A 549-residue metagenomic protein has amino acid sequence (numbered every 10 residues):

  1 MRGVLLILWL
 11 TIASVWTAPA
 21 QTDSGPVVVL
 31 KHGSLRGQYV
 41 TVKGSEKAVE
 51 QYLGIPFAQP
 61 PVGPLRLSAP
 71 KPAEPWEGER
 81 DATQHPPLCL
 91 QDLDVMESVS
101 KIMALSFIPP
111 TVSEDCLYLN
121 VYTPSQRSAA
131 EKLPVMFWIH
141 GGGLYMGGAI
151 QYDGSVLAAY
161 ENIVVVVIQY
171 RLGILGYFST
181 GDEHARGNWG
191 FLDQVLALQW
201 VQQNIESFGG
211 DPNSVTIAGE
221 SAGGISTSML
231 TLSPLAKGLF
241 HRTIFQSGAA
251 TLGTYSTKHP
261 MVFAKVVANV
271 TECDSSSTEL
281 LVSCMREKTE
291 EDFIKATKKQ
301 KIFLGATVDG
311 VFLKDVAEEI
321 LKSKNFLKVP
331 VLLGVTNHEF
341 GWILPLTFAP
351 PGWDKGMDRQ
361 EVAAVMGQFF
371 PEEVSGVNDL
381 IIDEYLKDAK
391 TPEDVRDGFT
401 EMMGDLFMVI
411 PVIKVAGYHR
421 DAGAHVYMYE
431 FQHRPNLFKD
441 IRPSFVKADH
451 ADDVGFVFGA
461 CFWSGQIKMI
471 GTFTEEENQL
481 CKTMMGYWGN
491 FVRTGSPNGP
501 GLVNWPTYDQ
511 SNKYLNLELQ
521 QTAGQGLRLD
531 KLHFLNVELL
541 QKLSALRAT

Functional and structural regions predicted by a protein language model:
R2-L6, T11-F191, P212, R359 (+4 more regions): Non-catalytic accessory segments of hydrolases
R2-S14, S106-T278, V282, V311 (+1 more regions): Serine-hydrolase-like catalytic core of hydrolytic proteins
E50, E114-L117, L192-V195, Q199 (+7 more regions): A structural signal for well-ordered alpha-helical segments within the folded catalytic domains of diverse enzymes
Y52, E114-Y118, P134, K328-V329 (+4 more regions): Extracellular structured ligand-interaction cores
T123-L133, I205-S214, D274-T278, E393 (+2 more regions): Surface-exposed helix-capping loop/turn segments at secondary-structure junctions
M136, V195-L198, Q202, S228-T231 (+11 more regions): Non-transmembrane alpha-helical segments in soluble domains of secreted/periplasmic/extracellular proteins
A218-A222, E430-F438, V503-N512: Short, solvent-exposed turn/loop segments enriched in Gly/Ser/Thr/Pro and often Arg
A250, C284-E475, Y487: Substrate-gating cap/lid region and adjacent catalytic-acid/histidine neighborhood within extracellular/lumenal
